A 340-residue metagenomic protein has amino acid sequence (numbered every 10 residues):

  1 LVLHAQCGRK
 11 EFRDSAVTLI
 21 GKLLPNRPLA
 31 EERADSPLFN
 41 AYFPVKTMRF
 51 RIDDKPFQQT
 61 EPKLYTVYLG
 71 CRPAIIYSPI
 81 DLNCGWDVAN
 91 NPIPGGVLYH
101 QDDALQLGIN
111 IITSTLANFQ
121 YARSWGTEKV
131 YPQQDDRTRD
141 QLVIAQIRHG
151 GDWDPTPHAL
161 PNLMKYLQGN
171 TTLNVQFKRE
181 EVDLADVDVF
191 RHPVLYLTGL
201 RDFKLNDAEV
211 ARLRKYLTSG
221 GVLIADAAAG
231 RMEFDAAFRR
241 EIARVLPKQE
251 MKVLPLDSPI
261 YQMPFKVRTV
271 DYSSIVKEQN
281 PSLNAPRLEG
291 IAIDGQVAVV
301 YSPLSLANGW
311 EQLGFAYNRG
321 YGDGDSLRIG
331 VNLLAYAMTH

Functional and structural regions predicted by a protein language model:
L1-R13, V194-D235: Short alpha-beta junction capping motif
L3-C7, N26-D35, Y121-T127, V175-D183 (+2 more regions): Surface-exposed patches in mature extracellular/periplasmic domains of secreted proteins
A5-N90, V97-I109, V143, F234-L313 (+2 more regions): An acidic, glycine-rich "communication" segment
S15, A159-N162, R212, A237: Exposed alpha-helical structural elements
L23-R27, T115, F119, T171 (+3 more regions): A generic secondary-structure signal for well-formed alpha-helical elements
Q59-K63, T127-Y131, K178-L184, N206-R212 (+1 more regions): Alpha-helical scaffolding within the catalytic cores of extracellular/periplasmic polymer-degrading hydrolases
V67-C71, D136-R139, V187-R191, Y216-T218 (+1 more regions): Extracellular/periplasmic catalytic domains that process cell-envelope and extracellular macromolecules
L82-N83, N90-V194, L200-R201, A298 (+1 more regions): Aromatic-Pro/Gly-enriched surface loop or interdomain linker that acts as a lid/target-recognition segment
